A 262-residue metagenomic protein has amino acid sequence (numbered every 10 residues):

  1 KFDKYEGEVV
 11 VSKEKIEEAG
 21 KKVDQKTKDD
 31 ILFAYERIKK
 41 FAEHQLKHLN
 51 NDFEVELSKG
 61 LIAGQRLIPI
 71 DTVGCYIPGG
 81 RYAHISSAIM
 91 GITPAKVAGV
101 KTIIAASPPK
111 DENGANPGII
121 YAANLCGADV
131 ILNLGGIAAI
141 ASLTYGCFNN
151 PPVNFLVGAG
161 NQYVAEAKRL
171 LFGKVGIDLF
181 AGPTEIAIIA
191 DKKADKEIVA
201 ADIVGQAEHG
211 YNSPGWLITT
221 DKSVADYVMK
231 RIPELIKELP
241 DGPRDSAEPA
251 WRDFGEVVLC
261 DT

Functional and structural regions predicted by a protein language model:
K1-D71: N-terminal Rossmann-like NAD(P)+-binding subdomain of aldehyde/semialdehyde dehydrogenases
I16, G20, D24-I38, R66 (+14 more regions): Generic structural signal for well-ordered, non-membrane alpha-helical segments in soluble metabolic enzymes
D30-F33, R37-K40, T72, M90 (+7 more regions): Alpha-helical scaffold segments in soluble metabolic enzymes
V55-Y121: Conserved small-residue-rich beta-alpha loop and adjacent elements that most often cradle the phosphate/pyrophosphate
Q65, D178, A247-P249: Replace "in large, NTP-powered and nucleic-acid-processing enzymes" with "in large, NTP-powered factors and other
K101-K110, G215-K222, V228: Short internal beta-strands
L125-P214: Conserved NAD(P)+-binding/catalytic subdomain of aldehyde/semialdehyde dehydrogenases
L217-T262: NAD(P)-dependent aldehyde/semialdehyde dehydrogenase
